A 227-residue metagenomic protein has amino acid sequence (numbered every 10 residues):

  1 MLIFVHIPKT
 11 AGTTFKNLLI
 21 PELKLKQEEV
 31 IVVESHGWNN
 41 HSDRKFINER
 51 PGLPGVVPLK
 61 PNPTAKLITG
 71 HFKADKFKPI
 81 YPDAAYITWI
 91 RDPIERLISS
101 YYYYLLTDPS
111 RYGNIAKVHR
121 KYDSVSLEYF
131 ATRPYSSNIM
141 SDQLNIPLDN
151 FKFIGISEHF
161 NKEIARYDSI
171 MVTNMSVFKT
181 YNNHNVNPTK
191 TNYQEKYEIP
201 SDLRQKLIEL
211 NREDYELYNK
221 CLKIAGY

Functional and structural regions predicted by a protein language model:
M1-Y227: Membrane-interface amphipathic segments in extracytoplasmic regions
